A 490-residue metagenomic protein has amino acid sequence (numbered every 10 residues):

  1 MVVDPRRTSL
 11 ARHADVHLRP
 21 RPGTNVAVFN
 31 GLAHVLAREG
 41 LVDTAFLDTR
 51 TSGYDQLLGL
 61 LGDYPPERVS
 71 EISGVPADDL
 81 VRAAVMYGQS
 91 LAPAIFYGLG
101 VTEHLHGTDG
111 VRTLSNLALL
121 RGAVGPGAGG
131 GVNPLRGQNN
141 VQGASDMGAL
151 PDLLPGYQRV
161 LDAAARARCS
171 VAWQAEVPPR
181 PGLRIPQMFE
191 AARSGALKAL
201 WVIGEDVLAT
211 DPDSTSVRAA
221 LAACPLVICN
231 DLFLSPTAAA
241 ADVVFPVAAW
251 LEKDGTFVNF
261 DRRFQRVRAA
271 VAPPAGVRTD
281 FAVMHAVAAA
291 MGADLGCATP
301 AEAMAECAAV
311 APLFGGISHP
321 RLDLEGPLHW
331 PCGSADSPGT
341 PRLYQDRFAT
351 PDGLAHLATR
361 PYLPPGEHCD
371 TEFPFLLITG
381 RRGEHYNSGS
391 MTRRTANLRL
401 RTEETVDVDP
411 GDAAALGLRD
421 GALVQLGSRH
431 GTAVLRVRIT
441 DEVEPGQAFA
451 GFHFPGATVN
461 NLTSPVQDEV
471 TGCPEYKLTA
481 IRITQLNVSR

Functional and structural regions predicted by a protein language model:
M1-N139, Q158-L343, L377, R399-R438: Cofactor-pocket helix-loop regions in the catalytic cores of large enzyme subunits
L80-R82, R184-M188, A358-P364, T392 (+1 more regions): Glycine-rich, charged/polar anion/phosphate-binding loops that engage phosphate groups from diverse ligands
H104-G107, V141-D146, Y386-S388: Short, solvent-exposed polar/charged micro-motifs at secondary-structure junctions
V141-G143, G255, G353: Glycine-centered small-residue hotspots that permit tight backbone geometry or close packing
V141-R159: Active-site/ligand-binding neighborhood in enzyme catalytic cores
R268-A286, R438-P474: Active-site-adjacent segment of 2-oxoglutarate/Fe(II) JmjC oxygenases
L324-V408, A415-T463, T484-V488: Long, compositionally biased stretches
D468-R490: Long, low-complexity intrinsically disordered regions
